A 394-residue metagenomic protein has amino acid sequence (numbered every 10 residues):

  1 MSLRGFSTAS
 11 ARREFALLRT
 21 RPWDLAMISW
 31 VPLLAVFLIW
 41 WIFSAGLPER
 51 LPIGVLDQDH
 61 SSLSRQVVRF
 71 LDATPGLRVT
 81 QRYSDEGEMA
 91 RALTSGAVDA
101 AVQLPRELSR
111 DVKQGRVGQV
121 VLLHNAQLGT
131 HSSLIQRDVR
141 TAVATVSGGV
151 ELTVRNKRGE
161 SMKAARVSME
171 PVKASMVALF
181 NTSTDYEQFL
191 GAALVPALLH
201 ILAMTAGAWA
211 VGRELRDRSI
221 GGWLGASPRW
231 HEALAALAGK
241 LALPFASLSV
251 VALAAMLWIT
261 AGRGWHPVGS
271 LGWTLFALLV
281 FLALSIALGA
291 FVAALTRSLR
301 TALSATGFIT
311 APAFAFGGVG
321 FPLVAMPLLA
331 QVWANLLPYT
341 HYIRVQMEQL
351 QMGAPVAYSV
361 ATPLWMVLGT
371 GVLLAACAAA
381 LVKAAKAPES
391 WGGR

Functional and structural regions predicted by a protein language model:
M1-Q188, K383, S390-R394: Extracytoplasmic/periplasmic domains immediately adjacent to an N-terminal transmembrane anchor in multi-pass membrane
R4, T8-R12, Q188, R229-A242 (+3 more regions): Alpha-helical membrane-protein architecture signal
A9, R13-L17, A235, A294 (+2 more regions): Short amphipathic alpha-helical coupling elements at transmembrane boundaries
R19, W230, L295-T296: Helix-loop interface residues and adjacent transmembrane-helix termini in multi-pass membrane transporters, primarily
L34-I39, V177-I259: Hydrophobic alpha-helical transmembrane segments of multi-pass membrane transport proteins
I39, H60, R91, A246 (+2 more regions): Membrane-spanning alpha-helical segments of multipass transporters and channels
